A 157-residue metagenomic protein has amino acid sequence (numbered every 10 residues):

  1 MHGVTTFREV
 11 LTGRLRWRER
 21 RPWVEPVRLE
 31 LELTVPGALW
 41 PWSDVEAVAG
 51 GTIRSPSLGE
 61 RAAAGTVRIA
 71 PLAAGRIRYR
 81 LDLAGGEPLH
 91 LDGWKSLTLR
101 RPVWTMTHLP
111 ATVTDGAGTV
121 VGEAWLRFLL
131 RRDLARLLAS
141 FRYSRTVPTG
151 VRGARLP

Functional and structural regions predicted by a protein language model:
M1-P157: Beta-strand-enriched cores of mature, soluble protein domains
